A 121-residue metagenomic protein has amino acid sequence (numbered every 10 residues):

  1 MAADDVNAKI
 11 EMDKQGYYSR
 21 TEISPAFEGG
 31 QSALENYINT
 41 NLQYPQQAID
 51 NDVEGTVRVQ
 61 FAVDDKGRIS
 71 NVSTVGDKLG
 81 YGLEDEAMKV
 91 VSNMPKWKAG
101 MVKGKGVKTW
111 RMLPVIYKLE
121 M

Functional and structural regions predicted by a protein language model:
M1-M121: Charge-biased low-complexity segments
